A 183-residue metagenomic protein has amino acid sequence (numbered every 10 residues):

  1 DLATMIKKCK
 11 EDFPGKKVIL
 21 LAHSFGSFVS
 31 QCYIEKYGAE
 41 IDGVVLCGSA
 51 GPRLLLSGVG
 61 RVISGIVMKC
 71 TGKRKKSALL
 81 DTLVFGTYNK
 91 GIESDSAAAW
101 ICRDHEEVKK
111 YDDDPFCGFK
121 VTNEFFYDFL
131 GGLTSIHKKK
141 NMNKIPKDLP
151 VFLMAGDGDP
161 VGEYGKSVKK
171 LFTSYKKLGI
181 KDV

Functional and structural regions predicted by a protein language model:
L2-K16: Conserved acidic catalytic loop of the alpha/beta-hydrolase fold
L21-G26, S30: Gly/Ala-rich beta-loop-alpha elbow adjacent to hydrolase catalytic centers
S30-G118: Alpha/beta-hydrolase-fold enzymes
V121-N143: Active-site nucleophile elbow and catalytic-triad environment of alpha/beta-hydrolase enzymes
I145-V151, K181: Short, proline-enriched alpha-helix->beta-strand connector loops that line the catalytic pocket of alpha/beta-hydrolase
L153-A155: Short beta-strand/loop motif that positions the catalytic acidic residue of the alpha/beta-hydrolase fold
P160-K170: Conserved alpha/beta-hydrolase "acid-adjacent" motif
F172-V183: Catalytic histidine neighborhood in serine/cysteine hydrolases with alpha/beta-hydrolase-type architecture
